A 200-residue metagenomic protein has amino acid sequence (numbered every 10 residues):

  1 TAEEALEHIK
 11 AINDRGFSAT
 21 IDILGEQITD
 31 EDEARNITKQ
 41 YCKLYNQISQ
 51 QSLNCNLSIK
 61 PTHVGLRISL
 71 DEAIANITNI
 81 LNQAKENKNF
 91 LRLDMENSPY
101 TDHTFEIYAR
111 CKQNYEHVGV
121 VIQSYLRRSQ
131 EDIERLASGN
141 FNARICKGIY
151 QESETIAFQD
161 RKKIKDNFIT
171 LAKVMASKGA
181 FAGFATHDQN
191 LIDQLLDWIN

Functional and structural regions predicted by a protein language model:
T1-N200: Positively charged, amphipathic and often flexible ligand-engagement surfaces
